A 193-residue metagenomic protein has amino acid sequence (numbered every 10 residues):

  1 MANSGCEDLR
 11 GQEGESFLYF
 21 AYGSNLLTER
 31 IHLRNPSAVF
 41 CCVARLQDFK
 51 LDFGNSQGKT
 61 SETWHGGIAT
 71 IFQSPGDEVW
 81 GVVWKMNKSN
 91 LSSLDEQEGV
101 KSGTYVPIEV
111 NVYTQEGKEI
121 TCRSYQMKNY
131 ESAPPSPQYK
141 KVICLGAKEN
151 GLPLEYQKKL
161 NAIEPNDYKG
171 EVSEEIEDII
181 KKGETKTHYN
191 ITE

Functional and structural regions predicted by a protein language model:
M1-E193: Glycine-aromatic micro-motifs
